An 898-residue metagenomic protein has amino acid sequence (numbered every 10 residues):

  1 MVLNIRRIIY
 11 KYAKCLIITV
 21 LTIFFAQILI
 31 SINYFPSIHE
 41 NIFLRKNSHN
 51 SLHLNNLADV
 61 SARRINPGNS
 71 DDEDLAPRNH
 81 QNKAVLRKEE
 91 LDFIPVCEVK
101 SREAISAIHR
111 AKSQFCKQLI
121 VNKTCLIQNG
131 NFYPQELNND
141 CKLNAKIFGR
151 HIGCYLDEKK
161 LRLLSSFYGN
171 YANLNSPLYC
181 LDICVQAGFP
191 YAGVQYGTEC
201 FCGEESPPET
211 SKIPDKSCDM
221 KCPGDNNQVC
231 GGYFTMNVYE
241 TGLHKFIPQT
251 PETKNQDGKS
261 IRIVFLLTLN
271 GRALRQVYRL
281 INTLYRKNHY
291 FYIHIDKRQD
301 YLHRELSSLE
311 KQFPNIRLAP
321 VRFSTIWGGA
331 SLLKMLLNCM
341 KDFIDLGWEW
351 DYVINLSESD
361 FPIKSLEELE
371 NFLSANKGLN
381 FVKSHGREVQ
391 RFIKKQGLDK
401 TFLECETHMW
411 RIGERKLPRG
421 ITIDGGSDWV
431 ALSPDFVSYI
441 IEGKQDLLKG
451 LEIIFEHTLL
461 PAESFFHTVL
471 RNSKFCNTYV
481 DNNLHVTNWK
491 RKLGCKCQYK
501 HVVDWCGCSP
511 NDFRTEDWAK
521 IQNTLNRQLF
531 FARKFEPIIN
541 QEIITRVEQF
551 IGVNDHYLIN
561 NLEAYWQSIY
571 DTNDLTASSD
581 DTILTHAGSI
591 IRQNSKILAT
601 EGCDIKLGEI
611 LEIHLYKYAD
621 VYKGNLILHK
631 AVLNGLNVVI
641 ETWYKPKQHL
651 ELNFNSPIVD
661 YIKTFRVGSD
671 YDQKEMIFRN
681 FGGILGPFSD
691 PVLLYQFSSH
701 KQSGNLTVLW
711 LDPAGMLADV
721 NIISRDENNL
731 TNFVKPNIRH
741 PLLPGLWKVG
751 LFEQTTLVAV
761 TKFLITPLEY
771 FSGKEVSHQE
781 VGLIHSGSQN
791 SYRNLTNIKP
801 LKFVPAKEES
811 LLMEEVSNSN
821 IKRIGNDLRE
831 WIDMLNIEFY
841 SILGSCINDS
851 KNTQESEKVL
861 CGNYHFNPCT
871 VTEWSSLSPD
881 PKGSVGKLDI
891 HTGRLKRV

Functional and structural regions predicted by a protein language model:
V2-D59: N-terminal signal-anchor transmembrane helix specifying type II single-pass membrane topology of secretory-pathway
D74-E252: Peripheral, non-catalytic regulatory segments
P207-T210, K341-R391, T755: GT-A fold catalytic core of metal-dependent nucleotide-sugar glycosyltransferases, centered on the diacidic
T283, N288-P320: Acidic donor-binding segment of Leloir-type glycosyltransferases
E310-D351: Active-site-proximal specificity loops/subdomain of glycosyltransferases
K377, H385, V389-K394, D399-K520: Catalytic core and acceptor-binding pocket of nucleotide-sugar-dependent glycosyltransferases
I454-K647, D880-K896: C-terminal catalytic/acceptor-binding lobe
L652-E753, L757-K762, T766-K896: Contiguous segments within soluble domain cores/interaction surfaces
